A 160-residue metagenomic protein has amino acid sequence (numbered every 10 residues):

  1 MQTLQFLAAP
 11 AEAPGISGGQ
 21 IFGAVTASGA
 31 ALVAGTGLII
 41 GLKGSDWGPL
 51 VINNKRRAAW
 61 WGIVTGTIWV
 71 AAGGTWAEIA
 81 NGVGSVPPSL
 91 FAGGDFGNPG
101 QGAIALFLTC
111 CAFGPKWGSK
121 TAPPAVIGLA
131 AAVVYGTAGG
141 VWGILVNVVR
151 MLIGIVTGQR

Functional and structural regions predicted by a protein language model:
M1-Q20, T157-R160: Short, strongly hydrophobic alpha-helical membrane anchors
P14-T26, I52-N53, P88-N98: Interfacial loop-to-helix junctions that mark the boundaries of transmembrane helices in multi-pass membrane
G23-P49: N-terminal signal-anchor/start-transfer transmembrane helix
S45-G62, W117-I127: Alpha-helical transmembrane segments and their helix-start/interface "positive-inside/aromatic belt" motifs in integral
A58-I79: A generic, lipid-embedded transmembrane alpha helix
I68-A71, A130-G140: Aromatic-anchored segments of alpha-helical transmembrane domains
A80-L108: Alpha-helical transmembrane-segment detector that highlights a single hydrophobic TM helix and its immediate
G139-R160: Juxtamembrane boundary at the C-terminal end of a transmembrane helix
